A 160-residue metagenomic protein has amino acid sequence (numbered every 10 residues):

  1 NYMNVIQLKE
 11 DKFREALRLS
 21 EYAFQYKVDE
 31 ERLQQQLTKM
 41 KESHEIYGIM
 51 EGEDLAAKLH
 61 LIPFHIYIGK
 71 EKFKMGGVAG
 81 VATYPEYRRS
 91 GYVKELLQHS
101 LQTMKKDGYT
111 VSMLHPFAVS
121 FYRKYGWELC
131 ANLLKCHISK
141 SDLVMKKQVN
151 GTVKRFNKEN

Functional and structural regions predicted by a protein language model:
Y2-P63, K70-G77, L143-N160: Short amphipathic alpha-helix that is part of the acyltransferase structural core
F64-I66, E86, V119: Short coil/turn motifs at secondary-structure junctions
V78-R88, F117: A short, internal acetyl-CoA/4′-phosphopantetheine-binding micro-motif in the GNAT/acyltransferase core
Y87-H99: Conserved acetyl-CoA pyrophosphate-binding loop and the N-cap/start of the following alpha-helix in GNAT-like
L96, L101-T103, L114: N-terminal binding-site loop/beta-alpha segment at the start of enzyme catalytic domains that lines or forms
S100-K106, K158-E159: Long alpha-helical, hydrophobic tracts
K106-T110, P116-L134: Conserved active-site alpha-helix within GNAT-family acetyltransferase domains
E128-I138, V144-K147: A short alpha->loop->secondary-structure connector
